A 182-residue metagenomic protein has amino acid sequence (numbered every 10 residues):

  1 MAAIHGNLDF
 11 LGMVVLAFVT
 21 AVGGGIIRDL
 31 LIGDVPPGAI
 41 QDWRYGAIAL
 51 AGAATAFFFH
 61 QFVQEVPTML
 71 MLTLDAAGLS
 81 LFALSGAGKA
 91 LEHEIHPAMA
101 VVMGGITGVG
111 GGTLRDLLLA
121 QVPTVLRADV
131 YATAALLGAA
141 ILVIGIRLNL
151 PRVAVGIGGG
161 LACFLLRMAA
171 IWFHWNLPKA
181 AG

Functional and structural regions predicted by a protein language model:
M1-P97, A120-G182: Alpha-helical transmembrane segments and their membrane-interface boundaries that form or gate the permeation pathway
G23, V109-G110: Hydrophobic/small residue at the entry helix of a nucleotide-binding pocket
A76-A77, G104-G105, V109: Residue-level hotspots within the lipid-embedded alpha helices of multi-pass solute transporters
P97-A100, T113: Membrane-embedded alpha-helical hairpins and interfacial helices in multi-pass inner-membrane proteins
G111-Q121: Membrane-helix boundary/interface segments in integral membrane proteins
